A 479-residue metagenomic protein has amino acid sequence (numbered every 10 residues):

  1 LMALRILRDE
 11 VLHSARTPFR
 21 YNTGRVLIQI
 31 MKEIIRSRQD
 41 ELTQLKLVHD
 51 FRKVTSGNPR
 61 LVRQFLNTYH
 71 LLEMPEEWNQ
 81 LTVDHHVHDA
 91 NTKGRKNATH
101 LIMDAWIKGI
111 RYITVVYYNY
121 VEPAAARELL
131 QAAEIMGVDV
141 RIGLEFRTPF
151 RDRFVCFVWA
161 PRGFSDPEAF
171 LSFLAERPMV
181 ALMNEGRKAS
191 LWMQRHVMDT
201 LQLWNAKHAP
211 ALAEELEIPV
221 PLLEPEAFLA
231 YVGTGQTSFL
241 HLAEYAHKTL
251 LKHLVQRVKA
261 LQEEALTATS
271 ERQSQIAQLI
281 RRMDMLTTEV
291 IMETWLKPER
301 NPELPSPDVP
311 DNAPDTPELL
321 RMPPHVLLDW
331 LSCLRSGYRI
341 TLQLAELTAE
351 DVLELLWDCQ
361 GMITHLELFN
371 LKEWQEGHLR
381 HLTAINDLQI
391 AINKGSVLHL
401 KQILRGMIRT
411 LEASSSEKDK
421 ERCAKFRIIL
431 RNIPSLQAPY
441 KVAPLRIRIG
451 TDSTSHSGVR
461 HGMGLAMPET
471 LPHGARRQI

Functional and structural regions predicted by a protein language model:
L1-Y112, V121-L182, K188, L261-A265 (+1 more regions): Charged catalytic cores and adjacent phosphate/nucleic-acid-binding surfaces used for phosphate/nucleic-acid chemistry
A169-M283: Non-catalytic, alpha-helical, charged scaffold/linker segments that couple or flank catalytic or architectural cores
